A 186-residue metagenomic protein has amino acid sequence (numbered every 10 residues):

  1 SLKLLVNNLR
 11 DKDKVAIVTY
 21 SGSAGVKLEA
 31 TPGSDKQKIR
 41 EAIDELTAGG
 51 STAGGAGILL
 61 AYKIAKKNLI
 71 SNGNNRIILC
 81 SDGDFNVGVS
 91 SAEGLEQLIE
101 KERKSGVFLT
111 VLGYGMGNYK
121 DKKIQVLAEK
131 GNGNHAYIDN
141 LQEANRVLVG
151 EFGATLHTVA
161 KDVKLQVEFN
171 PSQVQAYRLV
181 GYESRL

Functional and structural regions predicted by a protein language model:
S1-Q166, P171: Exposed acidic/Ser/Thr-rich ligand/metal-binding surfaces
D139, Q173-L186: Solvent-exposed beta-strand/loop surfaces of large extracellular or lumenal domains
